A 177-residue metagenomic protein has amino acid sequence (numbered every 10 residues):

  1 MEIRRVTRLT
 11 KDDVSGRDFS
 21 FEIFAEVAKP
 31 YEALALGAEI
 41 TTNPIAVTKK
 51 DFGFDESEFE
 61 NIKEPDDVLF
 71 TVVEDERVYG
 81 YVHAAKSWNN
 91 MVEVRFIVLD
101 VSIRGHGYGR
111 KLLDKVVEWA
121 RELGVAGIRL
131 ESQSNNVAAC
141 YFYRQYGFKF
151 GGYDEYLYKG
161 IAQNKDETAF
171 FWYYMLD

Functional and structural regions predicted by a protein language model:
M1-I3: Extreme N-terminal starter segment of soluble prokaryotic enzymes
T7-L9, G16-R95, D100-S102, L113-D114 (+1 more regions): Acetyl-CoA-dependent GNAT
E32, V94, R121, A138 (+1 more regions): Short secondary-structure boundary/hinge segments and terminal tails
V73, R129-E131: Residues within well-ordered beta-strands of beta-sheet-rich folds
E76, G80, G107-G109, G147: Conserved phosphate-binding and hydrolysis motifs of nucleotide-dependent enzymes
M91, G127-R129: Structural preference for beta-strand elements that scaffold enzyme active sites
L99, G105-E122, Y141-Q145: Conserved acetyl-CoA-binding loop-helix of GNAT-fold acetyltransferases
A126, Q133-V137, Y146-K149, Y156-D177: C-terminal "cap" of GNAT-fold acetyltransferases
